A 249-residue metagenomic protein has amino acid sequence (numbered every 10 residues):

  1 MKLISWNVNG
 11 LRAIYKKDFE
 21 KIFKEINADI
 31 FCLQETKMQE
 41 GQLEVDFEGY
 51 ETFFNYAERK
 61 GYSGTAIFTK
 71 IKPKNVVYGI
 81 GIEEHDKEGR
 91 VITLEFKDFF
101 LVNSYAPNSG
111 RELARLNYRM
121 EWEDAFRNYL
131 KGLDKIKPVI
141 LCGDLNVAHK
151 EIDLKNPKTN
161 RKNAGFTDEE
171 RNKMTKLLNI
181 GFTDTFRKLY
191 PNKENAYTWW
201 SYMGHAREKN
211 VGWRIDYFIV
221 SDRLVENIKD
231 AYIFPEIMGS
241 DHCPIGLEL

Functional and structural regions predicted by a protein language model:
M1-F47, A57, Y62, K176-L177: N-terminal, active-site-proximal structural segment of metallo-dependent hydrolase catalytic domains
M1-N9, D98-G110, C142: Active-site-proximal beta-strand elements of phosphoester/diester hydrolases
N7, F23-G41, L101, L130-E151 (+4 more regions): Active-site beta-strand/loop signature of hydrolases that rely on acidic residues for catalysis
R12, Q39-Q42, Y62, G110-L113 (+2 more regions): Short catalytic/ligand-binding loop motif for oxyanion handling, primarily in non-cytosolic enzymes, centered on
I30, E51, A125-V211, I215: Metal-dependent phosphoesterases centered on the DNase I-like endonuclease/exonuclease/phosphatase
K37, Q42-S109: Structured beta-strand-rich core segments of catalytic domains in phosphoester-bond hydrolases
K60-N75, M203-E226: Conserved beta strand-loop-helix elements of the APE1-like EEP
G81-I82, P107-E123, K158-K162: Surface-exposed cleft-lining segments at the edges of enzyme active sites
